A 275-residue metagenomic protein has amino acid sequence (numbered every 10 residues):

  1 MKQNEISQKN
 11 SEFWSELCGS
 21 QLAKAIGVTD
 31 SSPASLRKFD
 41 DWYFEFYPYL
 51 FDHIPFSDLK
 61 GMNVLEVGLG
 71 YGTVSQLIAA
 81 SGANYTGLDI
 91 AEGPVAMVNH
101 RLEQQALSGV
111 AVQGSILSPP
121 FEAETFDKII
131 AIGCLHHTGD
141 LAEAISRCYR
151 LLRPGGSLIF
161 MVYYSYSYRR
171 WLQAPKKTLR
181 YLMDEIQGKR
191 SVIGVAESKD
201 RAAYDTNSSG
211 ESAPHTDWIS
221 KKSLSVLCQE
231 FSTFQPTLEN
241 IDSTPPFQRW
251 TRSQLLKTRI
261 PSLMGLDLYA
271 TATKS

Functional and structural regions predicted by a protein language model:
M1-L36: N-terminal, positively charged/glycine-rich alpha-helical extensions of SAM-dependent methyltransferases
A34-M62: Conserved alpha-helix/loop element of class I SAM-dependent methyltransferases that forms part of the SAM/SAH-binding
N63-L65, Y71-S118: Class I SAM-dependent methyltransferase SAM/SAH-binding core
L117-K128: A short acidic, Gly/Pro-enriched loop at the edge of an enzyme's catalytic core that lines a small-molecule cofactor
K128-G139: A short SAM/SAH-binding and catalytic strip from SAM-dependent methyltransferases
A142-P154: A short glycine-rich, Lys/Arg-flanked "PGG" loop and its adjoining helix->strand segment in the class I
S157-I193: Conserved class I S-adenosyl-L-methionine
R180, I186-S275: A C-terminal cap/extension of S-adenosyl-L-methionine-dependent methyltransferases that defines the acceptor-substrate
